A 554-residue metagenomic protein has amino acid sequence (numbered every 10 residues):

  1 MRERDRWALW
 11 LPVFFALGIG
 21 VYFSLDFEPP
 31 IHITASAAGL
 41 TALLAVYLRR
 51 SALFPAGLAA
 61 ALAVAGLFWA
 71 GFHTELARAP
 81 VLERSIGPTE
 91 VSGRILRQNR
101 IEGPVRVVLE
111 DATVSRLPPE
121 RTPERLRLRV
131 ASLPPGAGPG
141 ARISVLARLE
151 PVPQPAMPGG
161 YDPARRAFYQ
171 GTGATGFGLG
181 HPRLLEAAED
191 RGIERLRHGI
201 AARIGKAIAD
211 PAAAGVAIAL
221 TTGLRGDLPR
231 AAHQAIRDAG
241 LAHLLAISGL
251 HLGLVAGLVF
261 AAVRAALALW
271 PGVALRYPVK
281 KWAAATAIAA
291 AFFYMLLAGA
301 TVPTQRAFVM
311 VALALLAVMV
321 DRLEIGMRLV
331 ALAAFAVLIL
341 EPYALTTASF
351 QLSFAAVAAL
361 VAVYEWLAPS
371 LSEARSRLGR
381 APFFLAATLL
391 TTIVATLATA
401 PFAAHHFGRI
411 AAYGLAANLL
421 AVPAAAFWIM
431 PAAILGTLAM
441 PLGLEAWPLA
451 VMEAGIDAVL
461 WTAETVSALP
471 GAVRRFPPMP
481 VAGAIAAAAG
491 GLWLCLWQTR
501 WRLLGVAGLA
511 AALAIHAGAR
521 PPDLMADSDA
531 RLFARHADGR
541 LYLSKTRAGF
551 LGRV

Functional and structural regions predicted by a protein language model:
M1-L25, L316-V318, L435-E453, D457-L460: Hydrophobic alpha-helical segments
M1-V81, G192, R306, V481-A482 (+1 more regions): N-terminal leader/targeting segments
R2-D5, V64-H243: Membrane-interface helix/helix-cap signal primarily in integral membrane proteins
L9, V13, A209, A213 (+4 more regions): Hydrophobic alpha-helical transmembrane segments of multipass membrane transporters and ion channels, focusing on
G18, G93, A147, L220 (+7 more regions): Divalent metal-coordination and catalytic microenvironments
I31-G39, L352-S353, N418-P423: Alpha-helical transmembrane segments of polytopic membrane proteins
L40-T41, Y47-R49, P55-A60, G176 (+3 more regions): Hydrophobic alpha-helical transmembrane segments in multi-pass membrane proteins
R94, P119, S132-L146, R166 (+5 more regions): Non-globular, low-confidence helical/coil segments that flank catalytic cores
